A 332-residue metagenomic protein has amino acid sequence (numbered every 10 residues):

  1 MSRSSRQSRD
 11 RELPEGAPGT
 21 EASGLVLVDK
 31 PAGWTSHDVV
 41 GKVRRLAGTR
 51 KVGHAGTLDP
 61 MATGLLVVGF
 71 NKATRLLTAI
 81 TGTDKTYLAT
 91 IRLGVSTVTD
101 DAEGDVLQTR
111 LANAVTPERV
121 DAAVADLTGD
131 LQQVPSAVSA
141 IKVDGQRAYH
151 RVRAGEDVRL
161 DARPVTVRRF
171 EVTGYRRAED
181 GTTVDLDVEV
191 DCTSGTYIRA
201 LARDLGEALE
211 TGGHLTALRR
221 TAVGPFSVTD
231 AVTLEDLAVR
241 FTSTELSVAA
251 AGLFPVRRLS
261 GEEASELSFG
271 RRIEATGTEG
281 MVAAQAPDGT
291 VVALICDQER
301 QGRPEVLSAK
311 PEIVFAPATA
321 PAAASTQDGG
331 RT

Functional and structural regions predicted by a protein language model:
S2-P31, H37-H54, L58, A62 (+4 more regions): Accessory RNA 3′-end/elbow-binding domains used by RNA modification enzymes
R45-G48, V67, D157-A202, E207-E210: The conserved catalytic core of RNA pseudouridine synthases
K51-T81, A137, H150: Glycine/acidic-rich beta-strand-loop module
V68, A89, G145, L201 (+2 more regions): Residue-level signal for inorganic ion chemistry
T78-L93, V158-V172: Structural signature of FAD isoalloxazine-binding scaffolds in flavoprotein oxidoreductases
A79-P135: Acidic, low-complexity central loop/insert segments
S139, V143-R168: Extended alpha-helical targeting/anchoring segments, especially N-terminal organellar/secretory targeting helices
A140, R147, V152, V184-T229: Pseudouridine synthase
